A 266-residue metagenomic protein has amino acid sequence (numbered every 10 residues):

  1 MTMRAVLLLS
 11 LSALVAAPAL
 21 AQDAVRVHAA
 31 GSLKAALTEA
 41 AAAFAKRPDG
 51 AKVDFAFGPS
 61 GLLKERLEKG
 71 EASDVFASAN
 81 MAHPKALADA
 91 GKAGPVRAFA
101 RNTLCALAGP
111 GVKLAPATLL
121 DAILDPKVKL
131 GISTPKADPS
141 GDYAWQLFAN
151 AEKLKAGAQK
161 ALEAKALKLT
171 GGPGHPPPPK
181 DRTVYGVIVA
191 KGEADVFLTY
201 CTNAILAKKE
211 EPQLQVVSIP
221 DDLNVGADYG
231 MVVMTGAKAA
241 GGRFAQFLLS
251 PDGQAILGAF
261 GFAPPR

Functional and structural regions predicted by a protein language model:
M1-L8: Bacterial N-terminal signal peptides that target proteins for export
A17-A21: Sec/Tat signal peptide C-region and signal peptidase I cleavage site
Q22-E71, S78-M81, K85-G91, R97-N102 (+1 more regions): Exported/periplasmic ABC-transporter solute-binding proteins
